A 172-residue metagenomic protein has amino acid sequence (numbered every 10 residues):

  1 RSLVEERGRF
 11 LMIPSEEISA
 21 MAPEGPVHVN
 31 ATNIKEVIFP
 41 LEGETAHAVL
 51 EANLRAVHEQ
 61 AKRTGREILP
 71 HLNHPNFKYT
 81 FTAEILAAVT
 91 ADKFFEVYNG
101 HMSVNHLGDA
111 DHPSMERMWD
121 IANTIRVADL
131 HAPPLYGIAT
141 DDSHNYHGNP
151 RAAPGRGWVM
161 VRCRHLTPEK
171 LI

Functional and structural regions predicted by a protein language model:
R1-I172: Extended, charged catalytic domains and RNA/DNA-binding interfaces, predominantly in divalent-metal-using enzymes
